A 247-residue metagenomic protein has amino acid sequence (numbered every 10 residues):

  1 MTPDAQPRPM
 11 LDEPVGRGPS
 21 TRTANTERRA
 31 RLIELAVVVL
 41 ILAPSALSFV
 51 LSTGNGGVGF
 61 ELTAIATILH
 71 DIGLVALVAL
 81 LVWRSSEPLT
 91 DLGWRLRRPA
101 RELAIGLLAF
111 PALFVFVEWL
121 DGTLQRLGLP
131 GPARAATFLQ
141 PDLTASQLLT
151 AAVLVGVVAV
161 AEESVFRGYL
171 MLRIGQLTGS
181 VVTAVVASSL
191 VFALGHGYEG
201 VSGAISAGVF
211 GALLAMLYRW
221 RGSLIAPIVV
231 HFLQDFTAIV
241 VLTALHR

Functional and structural regions predicted by a protein language model:
M1-L96, R101, G122, R126 (+1 more regions): N-terminal, membrane-interfacial amphipathic/helix-forming hydrophobic leader that caps and precedes the first
L11, G16-G18, L42-A46, V115-E118 (+2 more regions): Transmembrane helix-loop-helix hairpins at the membrane interface of multi-pass integral membrane proteins
A30-V37, T63, T67, D71 (+5 more regions): Residue-level signature of transmembrane alpha-helical entry/exit and packing/kink sites in multi-pass membrane
T53-I65, L89-V158, Q176: Juxtamembrane helix-loop-helix connectors linking adjacent transmembrane helices in multi-pass membrane enzymes
